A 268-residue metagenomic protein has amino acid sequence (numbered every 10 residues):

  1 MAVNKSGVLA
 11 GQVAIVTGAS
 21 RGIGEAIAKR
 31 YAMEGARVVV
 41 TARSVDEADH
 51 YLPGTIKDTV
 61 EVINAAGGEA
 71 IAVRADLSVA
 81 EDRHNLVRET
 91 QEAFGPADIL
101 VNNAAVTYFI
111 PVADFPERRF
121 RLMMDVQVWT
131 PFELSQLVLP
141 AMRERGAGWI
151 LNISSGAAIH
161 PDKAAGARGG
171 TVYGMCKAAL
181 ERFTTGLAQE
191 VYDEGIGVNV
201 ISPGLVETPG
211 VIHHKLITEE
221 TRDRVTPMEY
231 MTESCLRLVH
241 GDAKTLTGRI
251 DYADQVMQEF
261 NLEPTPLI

Functional and structural regions predicted by a protein language model:
A2-F94, Y108, R118: Short-chain dehydrogenase/reductase
Q12, G68-E69, P96-A97, M142-G156 (+2 more regions): Active-site loop of short-chain dehydrogenase/reductase
Y31, P96, E181, A188-V206 (+1 more regions): Conserved Rossmann-fold SDR core element
P111-V112, P116-R121: Substrate-binding pocket helix/loop in short-chain dehydrogenase/reductase
S135-Q136, T185: A short, exposed helix-loop element centered on a Lys and neighboring polar residues
L151-D193, L205-V206: Catalytic loop of short-chain dehydrogenase/reductase
D193, V200, E219-I268: C-terminal helical subdomain
